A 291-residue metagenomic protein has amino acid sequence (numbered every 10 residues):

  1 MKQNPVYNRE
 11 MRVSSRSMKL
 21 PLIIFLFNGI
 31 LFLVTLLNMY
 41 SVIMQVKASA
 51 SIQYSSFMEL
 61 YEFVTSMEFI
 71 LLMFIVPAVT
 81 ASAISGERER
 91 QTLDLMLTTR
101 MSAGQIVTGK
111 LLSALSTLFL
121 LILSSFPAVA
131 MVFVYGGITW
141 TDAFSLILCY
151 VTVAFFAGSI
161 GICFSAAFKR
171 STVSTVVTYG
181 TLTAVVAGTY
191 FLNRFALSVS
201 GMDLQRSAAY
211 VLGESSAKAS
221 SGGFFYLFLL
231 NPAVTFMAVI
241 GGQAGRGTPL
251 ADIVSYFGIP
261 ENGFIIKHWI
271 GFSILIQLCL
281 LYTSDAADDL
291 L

Functional and structural regions predicted by a protein language model:
M1-F25: Aromatic- and glycine-rich beta-strand/loop motifs that create alpha-glucan
Y7, A83-F119: Helix-loop-helix units of permease transmembrane domains in multi-pass membrane transporters, especially ABC
K19-I43, F69-L72, T178-G188: Hydrophobic alpha-helical transmembrane segments of multi-pass membrane transport/permease proteins
I30-V34, T117, L121, S125 (+6 more regions): Alpha-helical transmembrane segments of multipass membrane proteins
I43-V46, S51, G188-C279: Terminal transmembrane helical anchor/hairpin motif
M58, E62, S113-K169, V177: Secretory targeting signals
L60-G86, R90: Long, hydrophobic alpha-helical segments
Y282-L291: Single conserved hydrophobic/aromatic residue that forms the stacking wall/gate of nucleotide- or nucleobase-binding
